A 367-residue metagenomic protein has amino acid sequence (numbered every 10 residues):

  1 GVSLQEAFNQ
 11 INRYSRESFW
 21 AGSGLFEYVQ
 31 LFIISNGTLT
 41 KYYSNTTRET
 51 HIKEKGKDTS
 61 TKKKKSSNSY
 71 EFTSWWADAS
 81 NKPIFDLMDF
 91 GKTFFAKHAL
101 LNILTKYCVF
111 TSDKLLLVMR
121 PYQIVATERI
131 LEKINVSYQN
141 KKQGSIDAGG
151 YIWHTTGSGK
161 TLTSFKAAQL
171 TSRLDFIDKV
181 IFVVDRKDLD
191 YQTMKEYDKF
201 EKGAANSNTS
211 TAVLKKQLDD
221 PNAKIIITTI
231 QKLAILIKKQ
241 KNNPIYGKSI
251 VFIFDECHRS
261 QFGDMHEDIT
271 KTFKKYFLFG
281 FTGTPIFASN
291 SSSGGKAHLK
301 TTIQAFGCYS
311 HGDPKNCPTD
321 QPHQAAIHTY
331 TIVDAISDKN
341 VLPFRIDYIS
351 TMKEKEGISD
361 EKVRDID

Functional and structural regions predicted by a protein language model:
G1-K179, D188, Q192-G203, P221-N222 (+3 more regions): ATP-dependent helicase/translocase motor core
V2, T38-K41, K187-L189, Q231-A234 (+3 more regions): Conserved nucleotide-binding/hydrolysis micro-motifs of P-loop NTPases
R13-S18, S260-F277, S293: Short, conserved "post-DEAD/DEAH" coupling segment immediately C-terminal to helicase motif II within the SF2/RecA-like
I33-S35, I226-T229, F277-T282: Structural recognition of the conserved hydrophobic beta-strand(s) that form the central parallel beta-sheet of P-loop
T155-T156, E256-R259, T272-S291, K339: Conserved helicase ATPase motor motifs in RecA-like P-loop NTPase domains
A212-I226, N243-P244: Conserved motor-coupling elements within RecA-like helicase/translocase cores
I225-D268: Conserved RecA-like ASCE ATPase "motif II neighborhood" in helicase/translocase motors
S292-D367: Interdomain helical connector at the RecA1-RecA2 junction of SF1/SF2 helicase-like NTPases
